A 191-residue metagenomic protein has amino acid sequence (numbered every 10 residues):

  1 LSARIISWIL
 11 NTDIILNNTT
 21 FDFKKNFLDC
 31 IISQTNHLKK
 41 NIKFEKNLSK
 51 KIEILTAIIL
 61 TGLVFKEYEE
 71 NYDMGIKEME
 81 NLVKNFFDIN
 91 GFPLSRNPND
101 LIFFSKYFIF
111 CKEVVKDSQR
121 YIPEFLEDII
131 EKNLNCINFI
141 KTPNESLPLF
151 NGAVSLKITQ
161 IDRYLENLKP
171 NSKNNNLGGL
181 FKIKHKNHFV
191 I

Functional and structural regions predicted by a protein language model:
L1-I130: Aromatic-lined, polymer-binding surfaces characteristic of secreted/periplasmic polysaccharide-degrading enzymes
D88, F92-I191: Carbohydrate-active enzyme catalytic cores, enriched for enzymes that act on polyanionic acidic polysaccharides
